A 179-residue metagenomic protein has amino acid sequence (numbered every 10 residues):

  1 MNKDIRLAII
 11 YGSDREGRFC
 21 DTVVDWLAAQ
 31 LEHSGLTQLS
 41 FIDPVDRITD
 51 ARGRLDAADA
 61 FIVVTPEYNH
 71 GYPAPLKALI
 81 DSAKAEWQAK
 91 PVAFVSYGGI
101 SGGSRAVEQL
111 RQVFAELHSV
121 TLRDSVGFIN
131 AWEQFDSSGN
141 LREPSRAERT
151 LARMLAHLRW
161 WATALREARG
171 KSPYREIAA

Functional and structural regions predicted by a protein language model:
M1-A83, L141-A152, A156-R159, L165-A179: N-terminal beta1-alpha1-beta2 submodule of the flavodoxin-like/Rossmannoid cofactor-binding fold
Q38-R47, A85, L117-S138: Mobile beta-alpha loop/short-helix "lid" or hinge segments that flank ligand
I42-D46, Y97-G103, G127-Q134, H157-L165: Low-complexity, flexible helical/coil segments
P73-P75, R105-A106, Q134-S138: Short, well-ordered secondary-structure micro-motifs
A78-E86, Q112-L117: A glycine- and small-aliphatic-rich helix-loop capping segment at beta-alpha/alpha-beta transitions that lines
Q88-K90: His-Asp phosphorelay/catalytic-motif detector in bacterial-type signaling
V92-E133, S145-T150: Short, glycine-/small-residue-rich phosphate/pyrophosphate-handling segment
